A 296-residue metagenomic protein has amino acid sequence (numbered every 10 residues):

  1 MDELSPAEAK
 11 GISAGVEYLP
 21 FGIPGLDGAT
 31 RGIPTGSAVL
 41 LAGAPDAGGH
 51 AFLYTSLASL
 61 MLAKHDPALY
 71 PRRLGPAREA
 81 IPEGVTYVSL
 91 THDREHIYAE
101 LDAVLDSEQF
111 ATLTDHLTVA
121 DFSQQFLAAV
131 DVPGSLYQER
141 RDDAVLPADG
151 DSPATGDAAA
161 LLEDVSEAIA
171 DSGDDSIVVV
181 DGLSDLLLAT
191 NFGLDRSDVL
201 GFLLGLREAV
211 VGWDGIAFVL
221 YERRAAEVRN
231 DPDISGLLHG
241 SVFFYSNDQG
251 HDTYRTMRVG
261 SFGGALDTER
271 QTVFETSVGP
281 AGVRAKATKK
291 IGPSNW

Functional and structural regions predicted by a protein language model:
M1-V16, D46, A265-W296: C-terminal regions of RecA-like/P-loop NTPase motor modules
E17-I33: Pre-Walker A adenine-sensing motif
A29-Q124: Walker A/P-loop NTP-binding active-site region of P-loop NTPases, recognizing the glycine-rich GxxxxGKT/S
L40, I177-D181, F218: Structural motif
D46, T91-E95, Q124-L127, S184-D185 (+3 more regions): Conserved nucleotide-binding/hydrolysis micro-motifs of P-loop NTPases
F122-F202: Phosphate-binding/switch loop-helix module in NTP-utilizing enzymes
S197-R224: Substrate-engagement module of ASCE P-loop NTPases
G215-K286: Phosphate-binding/switch region of NTP-binding enzymes
